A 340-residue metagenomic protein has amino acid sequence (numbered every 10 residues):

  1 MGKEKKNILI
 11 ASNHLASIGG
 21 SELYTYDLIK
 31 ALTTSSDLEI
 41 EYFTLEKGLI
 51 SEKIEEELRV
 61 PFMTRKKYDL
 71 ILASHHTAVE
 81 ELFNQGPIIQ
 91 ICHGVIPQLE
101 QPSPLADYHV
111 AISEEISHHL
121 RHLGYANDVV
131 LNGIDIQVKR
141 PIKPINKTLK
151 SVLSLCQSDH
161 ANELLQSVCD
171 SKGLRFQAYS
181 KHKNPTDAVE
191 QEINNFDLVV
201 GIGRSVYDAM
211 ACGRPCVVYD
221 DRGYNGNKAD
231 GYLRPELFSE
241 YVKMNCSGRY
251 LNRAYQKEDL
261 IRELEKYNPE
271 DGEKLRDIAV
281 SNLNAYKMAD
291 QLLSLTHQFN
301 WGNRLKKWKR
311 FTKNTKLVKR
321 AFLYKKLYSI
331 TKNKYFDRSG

Functional and structural regions predicted by a protein language model:
L9, V110, V129-D135, I142-H160: Conserved donor-binding/catalytic core segment of Leloir-type glycosyltransferases
S12-Y24, H160: A short, glycine/small-residue-rich beta-strand->loop->alpha-helix junction that serves as a flexible
G20, C246-K316: A charged, aromatic-enriched C-terminal amphipathic alpha-helix characteristic of glycosyltransferases across folds
S21-T33, L292: Short amphipathic alpha-helix
L45, L49-D107, A111, E115: Extended catalytic core of nucleotide-activated donor transferases of GT-like folds
L99-P102, H118-H122, G133-T148, D187: Acidic anion/phosphate-binding donor-loop and adjacent secondary structure in glycosyltransferase catalytic cores
S205-E270, I278: Catalytic binding pocket for nucleotide-activated donors in carbohydrate/polymer assembly enzymes
Q298-G340: Membrane-proximal basic amphipathic "stem/tether" segments
